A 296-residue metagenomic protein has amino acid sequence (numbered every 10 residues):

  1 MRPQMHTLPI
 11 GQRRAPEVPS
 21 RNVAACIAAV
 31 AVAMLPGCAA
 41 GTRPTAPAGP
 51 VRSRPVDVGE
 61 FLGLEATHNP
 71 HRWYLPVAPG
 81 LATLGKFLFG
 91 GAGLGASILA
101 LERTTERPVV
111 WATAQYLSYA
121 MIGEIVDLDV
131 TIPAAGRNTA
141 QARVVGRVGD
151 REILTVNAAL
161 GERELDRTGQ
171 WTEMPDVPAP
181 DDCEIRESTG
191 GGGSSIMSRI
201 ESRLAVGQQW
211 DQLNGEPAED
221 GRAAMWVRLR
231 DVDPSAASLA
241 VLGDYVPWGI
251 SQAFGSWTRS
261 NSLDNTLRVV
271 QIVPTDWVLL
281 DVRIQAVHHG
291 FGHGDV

Functional and structural regions predicted by a protein language model:
G11-I27: Bacterial N-terminal signal peptides that target proteins for export
P36-G37: C-terminal motif of bacterial Sec signal peptides marking the signal peptidase cleavage site
R43-S53: Post-signal peptide N-terminal segment of mature Sec-exported envelope proteins
V51-V296: Terminal targeting signals and extreme-terminal segments of soluble enzymes
